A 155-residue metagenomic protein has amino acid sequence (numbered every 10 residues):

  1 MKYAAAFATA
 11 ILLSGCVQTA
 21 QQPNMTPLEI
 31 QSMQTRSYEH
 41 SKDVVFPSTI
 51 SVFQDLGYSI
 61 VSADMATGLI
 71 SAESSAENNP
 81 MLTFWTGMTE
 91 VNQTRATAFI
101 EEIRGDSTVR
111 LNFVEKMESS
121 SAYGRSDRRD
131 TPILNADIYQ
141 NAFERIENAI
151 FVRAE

Functional and structural regions predicted by a protein language model:
M1-A8: Positively charged n-region of N-terminal signal peptides that target proteins for export
L12-G15: C-terminal motif of bacterial Sec signal peptides marking the signal peptidase cleavage site
V17-E155: Ser/Thr-rich, low-complexity intrinsically disordered terminal regions
